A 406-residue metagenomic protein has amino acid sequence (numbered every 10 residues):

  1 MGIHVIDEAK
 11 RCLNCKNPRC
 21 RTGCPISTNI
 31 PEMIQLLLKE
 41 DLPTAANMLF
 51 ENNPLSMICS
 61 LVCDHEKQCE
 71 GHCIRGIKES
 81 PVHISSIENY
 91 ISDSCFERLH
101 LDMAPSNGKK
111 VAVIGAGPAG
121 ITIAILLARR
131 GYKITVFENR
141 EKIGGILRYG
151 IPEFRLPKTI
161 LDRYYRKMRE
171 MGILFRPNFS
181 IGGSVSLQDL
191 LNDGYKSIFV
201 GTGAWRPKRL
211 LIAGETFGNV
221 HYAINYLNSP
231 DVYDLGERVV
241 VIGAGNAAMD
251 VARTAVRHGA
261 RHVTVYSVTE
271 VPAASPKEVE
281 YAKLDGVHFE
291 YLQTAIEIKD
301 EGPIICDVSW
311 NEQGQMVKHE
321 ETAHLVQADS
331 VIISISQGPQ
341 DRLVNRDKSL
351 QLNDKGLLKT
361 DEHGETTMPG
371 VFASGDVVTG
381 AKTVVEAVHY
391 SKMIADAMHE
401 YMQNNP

Functional and structural regions predicted by a protein language model:
M1-K110, V200-T216, Y291, K299-E301 (+6 more regions): Ferredoxin-type iron-sulfur electron-transfer modules and their immediate structural context
S27-K39, P43, M48-F50, I77 (+7 more regions): Beta1-alpha1 glycine-rich phosphate/pyrophosphate-binding loop at the start of Rossmann-like nucleotide-binding domains
E88-P105, R163-G183, R206-H258, L352-T367: Glycine-rich dinucleotide-binding loop and its adjacent helix/turn
P105, K110, D162-I212, I296-I304 (+2 more regions): Feature captures the FAD/FMN-dependent oxidoreductase FAD-binding
K110, K133, G236-R238, G370: Residues that mark the start of a beta-strand
I114-P118, A244-G245, D376: Glycine-rich Rossmann-fold phosphate-binding loop(s) that bind the pyrophosphate of adenine dinucleotide cofactors
I198-G201, Y222, V241, I333-S334: Redox-cofactor binding/interface segments in oxidoreductases and associated redox assembly factors
T216-G236, Q313-H319, V326-A381: FAD-site-proximal beta/loop scaffold in flavoenzymes
